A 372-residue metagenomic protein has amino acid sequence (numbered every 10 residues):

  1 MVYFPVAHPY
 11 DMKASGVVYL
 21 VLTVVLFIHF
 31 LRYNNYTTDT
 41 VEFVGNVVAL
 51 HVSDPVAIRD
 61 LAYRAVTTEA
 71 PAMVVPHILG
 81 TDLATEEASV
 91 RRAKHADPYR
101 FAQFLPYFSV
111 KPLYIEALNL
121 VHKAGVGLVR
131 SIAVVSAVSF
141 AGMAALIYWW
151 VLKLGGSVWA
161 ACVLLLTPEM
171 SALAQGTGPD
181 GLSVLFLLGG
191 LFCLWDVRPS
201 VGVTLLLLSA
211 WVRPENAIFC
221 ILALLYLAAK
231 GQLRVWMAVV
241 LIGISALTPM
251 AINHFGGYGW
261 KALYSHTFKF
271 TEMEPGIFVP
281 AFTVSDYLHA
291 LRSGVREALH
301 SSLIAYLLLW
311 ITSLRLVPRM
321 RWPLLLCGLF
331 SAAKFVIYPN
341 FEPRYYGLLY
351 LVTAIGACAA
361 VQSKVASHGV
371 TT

Functional and structural regions predicted by a protein language model:
Y3-P5, L191, W195, I218-S245: Perimembrane helix-loop-helix junctions
S53-Y107: Interfacial juxtamembrane loops and adjacent helix segments that form the catalytic/substrate-binding surfaces
R100-P112, E116, A124-G142: Loop-to-helix entry region of an early transmembrane alpha helix in multi-pass inner-membrane enzymes
R130, I147-P168, V184-L185, V201: Transmembrane-helix signature of polytopic, membrane-embedded enzymes that assemble or transfer cell-envelope glycans
L146, L182-G202, V352-G356: Specific aromatic-rich, kink-prone transmembrane helix
A172-L182, E342-P343: Short acidic/glycine- and proline-prone juxtamembrane loop motifs at membrane-interface regions of multi-pass membrane
S200-P214, C220-A228, A246, A332: Membrane-interface alpha helices of multi-pass inner-membrane proteins
E297-L324, G328-A332: Hydrophobic, aromatic-rich transmembrane alpha-helices and their immediate juxtamembrane boundary segments
